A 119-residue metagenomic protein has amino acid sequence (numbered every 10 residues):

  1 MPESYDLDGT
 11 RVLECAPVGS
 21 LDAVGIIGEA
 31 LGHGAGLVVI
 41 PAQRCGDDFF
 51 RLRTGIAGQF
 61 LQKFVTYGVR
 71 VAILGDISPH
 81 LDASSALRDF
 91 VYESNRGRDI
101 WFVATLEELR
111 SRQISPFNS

Functional and structural regions predicted by a protein language model:
P2-S119: Amphipathic, Lys/Arg-enriched alpha-helical "gate/interface" segment within cytosolic domains that mediates
